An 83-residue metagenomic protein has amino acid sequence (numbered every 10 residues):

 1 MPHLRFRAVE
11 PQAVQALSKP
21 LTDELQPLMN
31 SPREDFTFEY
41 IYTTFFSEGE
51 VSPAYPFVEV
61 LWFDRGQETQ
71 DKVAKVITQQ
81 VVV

Functional and structural regions predicted by a protein language model:
M1-V83: Interaction-mediating elements
